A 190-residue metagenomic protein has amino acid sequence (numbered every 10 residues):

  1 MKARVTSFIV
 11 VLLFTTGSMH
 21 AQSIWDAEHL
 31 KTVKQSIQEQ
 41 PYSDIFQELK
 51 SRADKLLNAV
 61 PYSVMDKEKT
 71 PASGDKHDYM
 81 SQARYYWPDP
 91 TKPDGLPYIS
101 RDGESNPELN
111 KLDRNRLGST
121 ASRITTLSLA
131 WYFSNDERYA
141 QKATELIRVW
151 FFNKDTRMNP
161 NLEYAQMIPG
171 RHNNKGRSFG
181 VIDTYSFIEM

Functional and structural regions predicted by a protein language model:
M1-V5: Positively charged n-region of N-terminal signal peptides that target proteins for export
S7-T16: Bacterial N-terminal signal peptides
H20-E189: Extracellular glycan-targeting catalytic surfaces
